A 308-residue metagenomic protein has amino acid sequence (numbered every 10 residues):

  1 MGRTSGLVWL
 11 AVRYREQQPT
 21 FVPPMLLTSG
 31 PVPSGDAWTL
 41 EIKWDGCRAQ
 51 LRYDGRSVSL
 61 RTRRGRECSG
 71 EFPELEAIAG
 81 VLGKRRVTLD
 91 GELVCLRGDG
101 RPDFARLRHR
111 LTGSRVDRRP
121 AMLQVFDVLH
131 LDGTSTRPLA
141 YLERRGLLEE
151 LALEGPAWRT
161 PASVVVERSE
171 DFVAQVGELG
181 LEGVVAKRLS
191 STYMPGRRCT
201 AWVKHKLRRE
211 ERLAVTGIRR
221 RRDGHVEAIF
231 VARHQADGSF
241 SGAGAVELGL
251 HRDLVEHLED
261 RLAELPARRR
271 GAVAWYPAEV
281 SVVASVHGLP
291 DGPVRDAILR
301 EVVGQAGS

Functional and structural regions predicted by a protein language model:
M1-S308: Catalytic cores of nucleic-acid ligases and guanylyltransferases
